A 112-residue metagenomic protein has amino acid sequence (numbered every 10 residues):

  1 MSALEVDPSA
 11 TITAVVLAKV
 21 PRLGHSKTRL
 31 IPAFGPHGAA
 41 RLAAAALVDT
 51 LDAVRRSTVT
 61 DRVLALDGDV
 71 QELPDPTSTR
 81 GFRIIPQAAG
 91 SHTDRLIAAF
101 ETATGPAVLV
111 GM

Functional and structural regions predicted by a protein language model:
M1-R29: N-terminal nucleotide-binding beta1-loop-alpha1 segment
S9-T11, V59, T104: A general structural motif
A14, R62-V63, A107: Hydrophobic/aromatic residues located in beta-strands of well-ordered beta-sheets within soluble catalytic
R29-G38: Short glycine-enriched, charge-decorated loop/helix-capping segments at active-site entrances that position
R41-V59: A short, N-terminal amphipathic alpha-helix
R55-I84: Acidic donor-binding segment of Leloir-type glycosyltransferases
P74-V108: Short phosphate-binding loop-to-helix
V110-M112: Catalytic metal- and UDP-sugar-binding loop of GT-A-like glycosyltransferases, i.e., residues flanking the conserved
